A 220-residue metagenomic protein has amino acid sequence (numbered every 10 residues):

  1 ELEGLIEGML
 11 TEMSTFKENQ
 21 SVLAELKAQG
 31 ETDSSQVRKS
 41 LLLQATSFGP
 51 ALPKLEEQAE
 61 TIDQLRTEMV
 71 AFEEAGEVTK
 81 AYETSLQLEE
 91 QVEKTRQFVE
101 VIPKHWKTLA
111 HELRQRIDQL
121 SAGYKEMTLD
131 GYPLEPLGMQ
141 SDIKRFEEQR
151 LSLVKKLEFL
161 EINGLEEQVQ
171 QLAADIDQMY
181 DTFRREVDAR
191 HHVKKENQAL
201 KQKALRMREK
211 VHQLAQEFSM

Functional and structural regions predicted by a protein language model:
E1-M220: Long, charged/polar, soluble alpha-helical segments
